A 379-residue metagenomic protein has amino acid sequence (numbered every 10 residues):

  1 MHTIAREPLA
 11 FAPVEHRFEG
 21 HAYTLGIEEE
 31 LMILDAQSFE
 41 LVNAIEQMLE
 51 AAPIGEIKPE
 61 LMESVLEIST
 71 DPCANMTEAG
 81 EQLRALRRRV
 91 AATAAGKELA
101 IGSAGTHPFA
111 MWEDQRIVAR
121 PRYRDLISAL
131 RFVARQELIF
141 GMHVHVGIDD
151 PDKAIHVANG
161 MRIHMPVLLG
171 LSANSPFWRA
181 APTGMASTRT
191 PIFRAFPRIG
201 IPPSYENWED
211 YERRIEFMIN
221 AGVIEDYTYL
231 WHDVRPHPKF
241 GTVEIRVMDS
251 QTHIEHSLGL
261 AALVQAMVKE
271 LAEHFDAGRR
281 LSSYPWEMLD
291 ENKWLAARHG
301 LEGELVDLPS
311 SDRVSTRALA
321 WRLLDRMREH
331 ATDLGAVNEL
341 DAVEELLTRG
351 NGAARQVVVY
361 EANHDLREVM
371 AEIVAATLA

Functional and structural regions predicted by a protein language model:
M1-K97, L126, F193-A379: C-terminal accessory/tail domains of diverse enzymes
K58-L61, A94-H107, F132-I139: Short, flexible active-site-proximal loops enriched in glycine and acidic residues
E98-Q115, W178-T183: Short, glycine/charge-rich beta-strand/loop segments that flank catalytic centers and engage negatively charged groups
W112-R124, T183-I199: Short, low-order "capping/linker" segments at domain edges
R120-F140, S204: Acidic, His- and aromatic-enriched active-site or binding-groove loops in soluble protein domains that engage sugars
R120-I127, I148-L169, T252-V268: Helical (often loop-to-helix) elements that flank the catalytic cores of nucleotide-handling enzymes
E137-I139, D152, P238-T242: Coil-to-beta-strand transition motifs
V144: An acidic/histidine-cluster motif and surrounding catalytic segment that typifies divalent-metal-assisted enzyme active
